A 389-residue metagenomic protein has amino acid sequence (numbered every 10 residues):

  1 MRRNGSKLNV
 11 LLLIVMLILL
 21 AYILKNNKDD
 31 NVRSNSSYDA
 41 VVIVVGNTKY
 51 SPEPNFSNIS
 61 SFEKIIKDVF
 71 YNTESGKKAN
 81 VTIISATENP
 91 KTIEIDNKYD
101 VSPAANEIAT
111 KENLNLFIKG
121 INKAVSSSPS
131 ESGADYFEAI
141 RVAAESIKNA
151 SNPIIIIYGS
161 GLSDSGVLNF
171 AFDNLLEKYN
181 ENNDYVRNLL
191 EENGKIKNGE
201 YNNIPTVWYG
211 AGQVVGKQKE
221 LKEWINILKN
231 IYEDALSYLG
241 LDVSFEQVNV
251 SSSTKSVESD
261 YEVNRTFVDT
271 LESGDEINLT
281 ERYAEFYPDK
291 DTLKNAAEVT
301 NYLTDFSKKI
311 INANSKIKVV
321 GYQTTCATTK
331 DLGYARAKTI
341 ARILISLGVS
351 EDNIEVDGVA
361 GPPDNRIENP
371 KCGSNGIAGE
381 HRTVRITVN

Functional and structural regions predicted by a protein language model:
N9-L24: Hydrophobic membrane-insertion alpha-helices, especially the h-region of bacterial N-terminal signal peptides
N35-V101, N152-Y158: Von Willebrand factor
K49-N80, K222-N226, Y232-E233, A296-N301 (+3 more regions): …and closely analogous acidic/polar surface helices at protein-protein or active-site interfaces in A-domain-like
P103-N152, I157-D164: Von Willebrand factor
L162-E220: VWA/integrin I-like adhesion module and closely mimicked acidic/polar interface patches used
D234-S315: Periplasmic peptidoglycan-binding/tethering modules of Gram-negative envelope proteins
E262-T270, S315, K338, S346-N389: Periplasmic OmpA/Pal-like peptidoglycan-binding modules at the C-termini of bacterial envelope proteins
L279-K290, L303-Y334, E355-R366: Short, surface-exposed beta-strand segments enriched in small/polar/acidic residues
